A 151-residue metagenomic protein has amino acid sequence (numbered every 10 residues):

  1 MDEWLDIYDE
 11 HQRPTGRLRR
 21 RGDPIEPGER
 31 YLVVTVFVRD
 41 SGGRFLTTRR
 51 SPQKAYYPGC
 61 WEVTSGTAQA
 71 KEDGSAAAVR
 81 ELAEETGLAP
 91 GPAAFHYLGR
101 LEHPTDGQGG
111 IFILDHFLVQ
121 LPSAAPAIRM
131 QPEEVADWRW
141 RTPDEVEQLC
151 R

Functional and structural regions predicted by a protein language model:
M1-T35, S41: Acidic, metal-coordinating catalytic segment for phosphate/diphosphate chemistry, firing primarily on the Nudix
E26-G28, Y56-E62, R139-W140: A short, polar/proline- and glycine-enriched secondary-structure boundary/capping micro-motif
Y31, D40, A55-Y56, G109-F112 (+1 more regions): A generic fold-level signal
V33-S65: A glycine-rich, hydrophobic loop/mini-helix early in the fold
G66-R151: Unchanged
